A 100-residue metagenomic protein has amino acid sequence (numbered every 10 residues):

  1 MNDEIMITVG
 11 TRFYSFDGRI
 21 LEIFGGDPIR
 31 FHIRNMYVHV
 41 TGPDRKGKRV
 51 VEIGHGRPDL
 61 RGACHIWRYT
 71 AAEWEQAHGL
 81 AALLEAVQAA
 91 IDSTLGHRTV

Functional and structural regions predicted by a protein language model:
M1-E4, T8-G10, I29-V100: Acidic, Ser/Thr- and proline-rich intrinsically disordered linker/docking segments of eukaryotic scaffolds
V9-L21: Polybasic phosphoinositide-binding surfaces of eukaryotic membrane-targeting domains
G18-R30: Short aromatic-glycine motifs in intrinsically disordered, low-complexity regions
